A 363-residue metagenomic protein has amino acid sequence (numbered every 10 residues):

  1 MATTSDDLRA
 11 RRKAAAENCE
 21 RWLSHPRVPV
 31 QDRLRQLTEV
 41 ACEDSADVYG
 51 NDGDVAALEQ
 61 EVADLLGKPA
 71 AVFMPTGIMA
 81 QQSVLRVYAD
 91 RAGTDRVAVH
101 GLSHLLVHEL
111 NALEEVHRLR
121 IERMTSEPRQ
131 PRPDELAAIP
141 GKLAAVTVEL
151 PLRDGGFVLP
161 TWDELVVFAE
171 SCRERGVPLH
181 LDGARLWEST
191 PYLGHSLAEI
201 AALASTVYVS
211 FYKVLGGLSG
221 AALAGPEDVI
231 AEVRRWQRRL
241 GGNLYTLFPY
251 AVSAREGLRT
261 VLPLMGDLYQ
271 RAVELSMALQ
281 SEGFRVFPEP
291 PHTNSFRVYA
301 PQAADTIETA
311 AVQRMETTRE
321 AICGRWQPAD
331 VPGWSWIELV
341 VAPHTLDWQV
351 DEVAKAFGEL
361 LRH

Functional and structural regions predicted by a protein language model:
A2, G283-H363: Conserved C-terminal alpha-helix-loop-beta "cap" of PLP-dependent enzymes that closes/shapes the active-site mouth
D7, W22-T76, D90, G101-V107 (+2 more regions): Conserved N-terminal alpha-helix of the aminotransferase class I/II PLP-enzyme fold
V87-A145: PLP-dependent aminotransferase-like
R120-I121, L179-H180, V286, C323: Hydrophobic beta-strand scaffold residues
R129-G183, E188: Active-site phosphate-binding strand-loop segment of PLP-dependent enzymes
L136, T190-A198: Distinct, well-ordered alpha-helical segments
D154, L159, A202-Q302: Active-site C-terminal subdomain of aminotransferase-like
